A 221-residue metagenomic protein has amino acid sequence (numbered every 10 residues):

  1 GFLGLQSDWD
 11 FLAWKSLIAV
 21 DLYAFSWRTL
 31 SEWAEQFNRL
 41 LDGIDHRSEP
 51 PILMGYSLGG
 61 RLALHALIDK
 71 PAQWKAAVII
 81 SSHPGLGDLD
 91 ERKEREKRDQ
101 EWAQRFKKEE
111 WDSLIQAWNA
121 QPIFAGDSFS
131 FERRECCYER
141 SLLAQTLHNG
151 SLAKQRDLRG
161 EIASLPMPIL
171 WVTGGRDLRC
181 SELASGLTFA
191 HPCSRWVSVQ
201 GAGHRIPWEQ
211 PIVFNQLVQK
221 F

Functional and structural regions predicted by a protein language model:
G1-R28: Conserved HGGG/HGGXW glycine-rich cap/lid loop of the alpha/beta-hydrolase fold
R47-Y56: Alpha/beta-hydrolase fold nucleophile elbow
G55-G59, A63: Gly/Ala-rich beta-loop-alpha elbow adjacent to hydrolase catalytic centers
I68, W74-F106: Flexible "cap/lid" loop of the alpha/beta hydrolase fold
D90-K93, R105-E161: Conserved alpha/beta-hydrolase catalytic His-Asp/Glu region
L165, W171-T173: Short beta-strand/loop motif that positions the catalytic acidic residue of the alpha/beta-hydrolase fold
L178-L183: Conserved alpha/beta-hydrolase "acid-adjacent" motif
A202-P211, N215: Catalytic histidine-centered segment of alpha/beta-hydrolase-like enzymes
